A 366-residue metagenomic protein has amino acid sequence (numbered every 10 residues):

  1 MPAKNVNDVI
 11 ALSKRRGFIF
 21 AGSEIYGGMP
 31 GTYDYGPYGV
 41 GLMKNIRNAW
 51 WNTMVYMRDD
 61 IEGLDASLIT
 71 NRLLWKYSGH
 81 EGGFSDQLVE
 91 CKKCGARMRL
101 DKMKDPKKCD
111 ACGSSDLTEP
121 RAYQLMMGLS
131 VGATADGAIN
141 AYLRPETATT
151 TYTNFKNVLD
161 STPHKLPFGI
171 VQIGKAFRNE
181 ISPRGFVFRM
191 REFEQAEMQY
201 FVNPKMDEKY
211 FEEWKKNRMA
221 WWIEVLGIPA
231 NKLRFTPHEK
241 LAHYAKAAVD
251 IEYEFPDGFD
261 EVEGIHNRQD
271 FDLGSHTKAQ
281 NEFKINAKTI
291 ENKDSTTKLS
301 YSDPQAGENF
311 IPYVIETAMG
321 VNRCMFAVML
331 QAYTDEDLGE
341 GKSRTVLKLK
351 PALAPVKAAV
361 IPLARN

Functional and structural regions predicted by a protein language model:
M1-N366: NTP/phosphate- and nucleic-acid-binding module
